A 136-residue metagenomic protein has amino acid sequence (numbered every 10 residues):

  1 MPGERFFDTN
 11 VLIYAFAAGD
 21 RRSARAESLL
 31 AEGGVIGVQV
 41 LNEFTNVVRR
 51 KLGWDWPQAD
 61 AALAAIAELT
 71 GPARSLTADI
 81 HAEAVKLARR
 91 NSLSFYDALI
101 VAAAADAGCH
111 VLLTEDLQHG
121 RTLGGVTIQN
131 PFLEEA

Functional and structural regions predicted by a protein language model:
M1-G37, K51-A61, E135: Short, well-structured N-terminal submotif of metal-dependent ribonuclease cores
P2-E4, V101-A136: Acidic, PIN/NYN-like endoribonuclease modules and their adjacent C-terminal/linker elements
N10, V38, N42-T45, A98-V101: Non-catalytic, well-ordered alpha-helical scaffold segments
L12-I13, F44, H119-G120: Short, active-site-adjacent cap segments at secondary-structure transitions
E43-G71: Active-site-proximal, substrate-binding regions of enzyme catalytic domains and RNA-binding/basic surfaces
G71-E115: Active-site neighborhoods of divalent-metal-dependent phosphate/nucleic-acid chemistry enzymes
